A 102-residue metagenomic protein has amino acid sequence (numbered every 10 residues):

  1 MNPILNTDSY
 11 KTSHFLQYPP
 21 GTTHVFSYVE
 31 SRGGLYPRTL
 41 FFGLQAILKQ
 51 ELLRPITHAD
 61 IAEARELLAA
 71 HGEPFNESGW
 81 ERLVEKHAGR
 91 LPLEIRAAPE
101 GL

Functional and structural regions predicted by a protein language model:
M1-L102: Ordered alpha/beta subdomains of enzyme catalytic regions
